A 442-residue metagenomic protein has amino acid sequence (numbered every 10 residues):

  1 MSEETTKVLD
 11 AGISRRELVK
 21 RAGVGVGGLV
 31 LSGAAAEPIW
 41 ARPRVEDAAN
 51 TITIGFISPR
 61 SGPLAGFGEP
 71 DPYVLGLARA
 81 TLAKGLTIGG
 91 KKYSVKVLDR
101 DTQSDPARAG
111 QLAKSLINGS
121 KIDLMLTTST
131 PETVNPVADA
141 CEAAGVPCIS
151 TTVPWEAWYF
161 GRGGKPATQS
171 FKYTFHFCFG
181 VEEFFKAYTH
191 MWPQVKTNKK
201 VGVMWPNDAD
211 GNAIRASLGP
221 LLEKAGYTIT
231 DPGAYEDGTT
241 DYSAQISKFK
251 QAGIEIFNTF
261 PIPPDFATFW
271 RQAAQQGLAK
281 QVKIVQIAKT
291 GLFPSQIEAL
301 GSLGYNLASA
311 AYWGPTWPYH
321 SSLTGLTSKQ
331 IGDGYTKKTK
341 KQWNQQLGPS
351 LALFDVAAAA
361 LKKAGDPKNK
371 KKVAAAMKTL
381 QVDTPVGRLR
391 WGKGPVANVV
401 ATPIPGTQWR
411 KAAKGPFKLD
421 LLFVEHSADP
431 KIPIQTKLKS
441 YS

Functional and structural regions predicted by a protein language model:
M1-E17: N-terminal secretory signal peptides
G12, A34-I57: C-terminal segment of N-terminal export signals and the immediately downstream linker at the start of the mature
S14-L31: N-terminal export leaders
R42-D47, G66-Y73, G85-G163, F177 (+2 more regions): Beta-alpha junction/loop-to-helix N-cap segments that form part of ligand/metal-binding clefts
E46-A48, I52-A78, R100-P106, S129-T130 (+4 more regions): Extracytoplasmic "Venus flytrap"
I122-G233, K283-S309: Extracytoplasmic ligand/sensor domains, especially the bilobed periplasmic-binding protein
W155, A273-L351, K363, D420-Y441: Extracellular/periplasmic periplasmic-binding protein-like sensory domains
Y305, Q381-S442: Solvent-exposed, acidic/polar segments of extracytosolic/periplasmic ligand-binding ectodomains
